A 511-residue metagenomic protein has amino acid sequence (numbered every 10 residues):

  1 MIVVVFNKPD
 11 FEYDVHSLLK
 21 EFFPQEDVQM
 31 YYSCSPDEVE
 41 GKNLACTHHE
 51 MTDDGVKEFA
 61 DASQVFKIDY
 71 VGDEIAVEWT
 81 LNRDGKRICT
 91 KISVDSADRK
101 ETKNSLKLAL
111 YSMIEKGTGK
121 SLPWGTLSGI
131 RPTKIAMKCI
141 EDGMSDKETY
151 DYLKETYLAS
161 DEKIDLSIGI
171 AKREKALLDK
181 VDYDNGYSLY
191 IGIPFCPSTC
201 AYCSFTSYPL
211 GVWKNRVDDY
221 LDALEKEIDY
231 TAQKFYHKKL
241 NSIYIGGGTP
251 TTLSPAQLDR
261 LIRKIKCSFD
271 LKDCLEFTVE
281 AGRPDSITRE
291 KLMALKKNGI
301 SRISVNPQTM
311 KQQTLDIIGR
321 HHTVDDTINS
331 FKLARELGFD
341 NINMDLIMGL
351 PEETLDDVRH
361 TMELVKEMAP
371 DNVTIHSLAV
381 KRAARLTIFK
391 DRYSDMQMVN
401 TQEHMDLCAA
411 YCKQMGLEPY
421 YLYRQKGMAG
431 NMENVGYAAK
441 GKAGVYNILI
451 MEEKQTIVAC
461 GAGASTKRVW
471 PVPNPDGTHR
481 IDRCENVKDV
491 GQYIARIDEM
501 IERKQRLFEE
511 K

Functional and structural regions predicted by a protein language model:
M1-D146, L224, K440-K511: Radical SAM enzyme core and accessory elements
F11, G169-I170, Y202, V279: Key residue(s) within conserved catalytic/signature motifs
E26-Y32, C46, A383-C460: A C-terminal junction/extension of Radical SAM enzymes
V77-W79, I191, V305: Short beta-strand motif preference
T118-S121, E141-L189: N-terminal [4Fe-4S]-dependent radical SAM core
D184-D219: Canonical Radical SAM [4Fe-4S] cluster-binding loop centered on the CxxxCxxC motif and its immediate flanking residues
G192, S304, V373-S377, I448 (+1 more regions): Beta-strand scaffold of nucleotide-dependent catalytic cores
S207-C408: Conserved non-cysteine loop/helix-boundary elements of the Radical SAM core domain that shape
